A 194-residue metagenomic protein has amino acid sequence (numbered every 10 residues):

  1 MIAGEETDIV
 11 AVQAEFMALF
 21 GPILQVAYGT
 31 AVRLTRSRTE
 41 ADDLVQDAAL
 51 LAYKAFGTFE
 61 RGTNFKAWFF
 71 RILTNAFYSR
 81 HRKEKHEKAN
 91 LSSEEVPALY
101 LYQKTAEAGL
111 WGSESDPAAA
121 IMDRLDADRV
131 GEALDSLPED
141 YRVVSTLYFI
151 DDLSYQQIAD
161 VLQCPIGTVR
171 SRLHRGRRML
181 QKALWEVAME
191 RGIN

Functional and structural regions predicted by a protein language model:
I2-T7, E15-F16, L91, D160-V161 (+1 more regions): C-terminal edge and immediately downstream basic/flexible tail or linker adjoining helix-turn-helix-like DNA-binding
A3-G29, T39-D42: A short, charge-rich alpha-helical start-of-domain segment used by transcription regulators
L19-R38, Y53-A55, L134, E186: Amphipathic, Lys/Arg- and hydrophobic-enriched alpha-helical face
A27, A31, F56, F69 (+1 more regions): Hydrophobic-face residues of short alpha-helical interaction/recognition segments
D43-L50, T63-N75: Structural recognition of an alpha-helix C-terminal capping motif at a helix-to-coil junction
A49-N64, K83-K85: Sigma70-family region 2
E60, T74-S93, L99-T105, D123 (+1 more regions): Arg/Lys-rich amphipathic alpha helix in sigma70-family domain 2
V144-Y148: A short pre-motif secondary-structure segment
